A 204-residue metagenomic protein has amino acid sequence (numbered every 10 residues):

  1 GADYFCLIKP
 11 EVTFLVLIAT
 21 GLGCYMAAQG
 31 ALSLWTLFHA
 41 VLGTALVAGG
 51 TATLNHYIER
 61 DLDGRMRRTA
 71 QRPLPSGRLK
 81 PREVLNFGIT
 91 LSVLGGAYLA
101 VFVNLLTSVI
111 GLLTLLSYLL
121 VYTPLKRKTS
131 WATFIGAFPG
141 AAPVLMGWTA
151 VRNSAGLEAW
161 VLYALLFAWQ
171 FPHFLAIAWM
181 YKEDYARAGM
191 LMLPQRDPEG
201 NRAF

Functional and structural regions predicted by a protein language model:
G1, I58-L79, L175-N201: Cytosolic, membrane-interface loops and tails of multi-pass inner-membrane proteins
G1-E11, L15-L22: N-terminal, positively charged, Ser/Thr/Ala/Gly-biased leader segments that form transit/presequence-like amphipathic
I18-G21, P73, I135-V151, G200-R202: Small-residue-rich segments of transmembrane alpha-helices in multi-pass membrane proteins, especially helix faces
I18-L22, M26-R60, R68, V109-L120 (+1 more regions): Membrane-embedded alpha-helical segments that form the functional core of polytopic membrane enzymes, especially those
G21-Y25, V93-Y98, L116-P124, V144-T149: Alpha-helical transmembrane segments of multipass membrane proteins
R60, R68-V109, E199-F204: Multi-pass membrane catalytic core of lipid/isoprenoid biosynthesis enzymes
A100-L106, T123-W131, W148-S154: Membrane-interface helix caps and helix-loop-helix hairpins in membrane proteins
G111-T114, S130-A141: Cytoplasmic-side transmembrane-helix entry/capping segments in multi-pass membrane proteins
